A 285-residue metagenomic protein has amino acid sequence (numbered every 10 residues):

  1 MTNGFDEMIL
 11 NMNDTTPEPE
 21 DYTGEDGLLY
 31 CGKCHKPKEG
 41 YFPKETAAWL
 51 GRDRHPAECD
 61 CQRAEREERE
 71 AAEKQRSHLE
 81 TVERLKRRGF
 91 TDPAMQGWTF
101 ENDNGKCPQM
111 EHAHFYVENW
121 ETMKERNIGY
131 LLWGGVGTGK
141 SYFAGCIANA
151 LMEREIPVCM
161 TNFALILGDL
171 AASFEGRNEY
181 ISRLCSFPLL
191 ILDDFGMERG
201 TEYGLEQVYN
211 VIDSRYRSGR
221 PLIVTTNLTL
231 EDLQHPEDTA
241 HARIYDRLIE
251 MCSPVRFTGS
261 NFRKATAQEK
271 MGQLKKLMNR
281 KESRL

Functional and structural regions predicted by a protein language model:
M1-N104, A267-L285: A short, basic N-terminal segment
R88-T91, Q96-Y130: Pre-Walker A (pre-P-loop) alpha-helix and adjacent loop at the N terminus of AAA/AAA+ ATPase modules, a conserved
W98, R154, S186-F187, S218 (+1 more regions): Structured helix-beta-strand junction loops
P108-V117, A148-L189, R199-E206: Short glycine-rich substrate-engagement loop in P-loop NTPases that contacts/grips substrate
K124-A144: Walker A/P-loop nucleotide-binding motif
N127-L131, P157-V158, L189, P221: Residue-level preference for the first positions of well-ordered beta-strands
G168-D169, E198-L285: Replace "adjacent to P-loop NTPase cores in ATP/GTP-dependent enzymes" with "adjacent to NTP-binding cores
D194-F195: Walker B catalytic acidic pair
